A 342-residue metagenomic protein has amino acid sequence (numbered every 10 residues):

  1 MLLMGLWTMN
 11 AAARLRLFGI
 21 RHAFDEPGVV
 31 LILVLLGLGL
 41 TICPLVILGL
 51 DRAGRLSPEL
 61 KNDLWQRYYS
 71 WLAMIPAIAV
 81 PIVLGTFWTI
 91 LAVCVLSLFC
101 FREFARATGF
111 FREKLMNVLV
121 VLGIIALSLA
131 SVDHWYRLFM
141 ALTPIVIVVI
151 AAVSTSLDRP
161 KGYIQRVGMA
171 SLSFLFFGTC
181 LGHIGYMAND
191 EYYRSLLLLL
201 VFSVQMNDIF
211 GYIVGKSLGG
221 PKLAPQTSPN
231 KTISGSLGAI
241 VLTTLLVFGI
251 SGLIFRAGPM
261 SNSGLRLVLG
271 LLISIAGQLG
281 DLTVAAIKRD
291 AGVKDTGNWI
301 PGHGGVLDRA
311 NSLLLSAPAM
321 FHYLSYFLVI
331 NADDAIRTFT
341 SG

Functional and structural regions predicted by a protein language model:
L2-L272: Membrane-embedded alpha-helical bundles of polytopic integral membrane proteins
G211-Y212, K231-T243, I273, G277-G280 (+2 more regions): Alpha-helical transmembrane segments that form the membrane-embedded catalytic/substrate-binding core of multi-pass
K222-P229, I233, D281-L282, A286-D290 (+1 more regions): Short cytoplasmic-facing helical segments at TM-TM junctions of multi-pass membrane proteins
P259-L279, A291-G292, N298-G302: Short amphipathic alpha-helical interaction segments
D290-G342: C-terminal membrane module of polytopic membrane proteins
